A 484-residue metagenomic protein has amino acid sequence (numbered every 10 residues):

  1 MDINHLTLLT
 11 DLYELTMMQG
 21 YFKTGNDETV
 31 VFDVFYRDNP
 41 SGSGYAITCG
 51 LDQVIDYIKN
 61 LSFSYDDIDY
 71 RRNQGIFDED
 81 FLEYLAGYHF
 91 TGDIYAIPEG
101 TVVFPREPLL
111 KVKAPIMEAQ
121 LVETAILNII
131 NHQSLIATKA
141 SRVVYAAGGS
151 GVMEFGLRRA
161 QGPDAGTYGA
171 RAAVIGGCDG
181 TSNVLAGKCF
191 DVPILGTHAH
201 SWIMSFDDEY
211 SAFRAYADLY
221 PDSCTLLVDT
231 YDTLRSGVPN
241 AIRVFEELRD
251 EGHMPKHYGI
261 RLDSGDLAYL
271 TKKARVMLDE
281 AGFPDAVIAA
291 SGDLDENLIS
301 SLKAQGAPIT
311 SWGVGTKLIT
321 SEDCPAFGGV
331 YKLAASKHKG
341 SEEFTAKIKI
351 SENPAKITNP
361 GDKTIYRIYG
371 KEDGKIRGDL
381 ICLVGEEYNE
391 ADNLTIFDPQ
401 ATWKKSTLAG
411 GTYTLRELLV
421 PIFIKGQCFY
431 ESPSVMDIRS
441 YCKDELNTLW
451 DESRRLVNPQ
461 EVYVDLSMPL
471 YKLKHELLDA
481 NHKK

Functional and structural regions predicted by a protein language model:
M1-D222, R249-D250, K256, K332-K484: Ordered alpha/beta subdomains of enzyme catalytic regions
S201-I381: Glycine-rich phosphate/ribose-binding loops and adjacent secondary-structure elements that form binding surfaces
